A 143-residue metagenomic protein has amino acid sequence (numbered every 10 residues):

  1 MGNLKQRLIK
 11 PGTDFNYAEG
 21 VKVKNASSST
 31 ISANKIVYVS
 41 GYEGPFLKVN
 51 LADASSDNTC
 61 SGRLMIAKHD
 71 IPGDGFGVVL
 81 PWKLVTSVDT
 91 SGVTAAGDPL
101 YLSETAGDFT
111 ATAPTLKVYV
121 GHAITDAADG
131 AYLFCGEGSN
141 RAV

Functional and structural regions predicted by a protein language model:
G2-V143: Glycine-anchored, exposed beta-strand/edge motif detector
